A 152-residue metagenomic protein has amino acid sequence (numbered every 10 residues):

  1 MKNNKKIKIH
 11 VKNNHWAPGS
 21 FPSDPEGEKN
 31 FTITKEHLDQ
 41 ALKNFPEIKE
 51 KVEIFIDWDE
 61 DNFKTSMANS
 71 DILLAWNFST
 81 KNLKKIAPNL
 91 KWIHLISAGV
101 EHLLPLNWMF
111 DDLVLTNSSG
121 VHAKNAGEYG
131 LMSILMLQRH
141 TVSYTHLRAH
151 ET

Functional and structural regions predicted by a protein language model:
M1-S70: N-terminal glycine-/charge-rich "phosphate-binding" loop or analogous flexible N-terminal tail
A17-G19, N62, W108-D111, A123 (+1 more regions): Residues in flexible loops and secondary-structure boundaries
D59, F78-T80, R148: Generic structural signal for short, solvent-exposed loop/turn connectors between secondary structure elements
N69-Y144: Phosphate/diphosphate ligand-binding glycine-rich loop within oxidoreductases
T145-T152: Conserved small/polar residues in nucleotide/adenosyl-binding loops
